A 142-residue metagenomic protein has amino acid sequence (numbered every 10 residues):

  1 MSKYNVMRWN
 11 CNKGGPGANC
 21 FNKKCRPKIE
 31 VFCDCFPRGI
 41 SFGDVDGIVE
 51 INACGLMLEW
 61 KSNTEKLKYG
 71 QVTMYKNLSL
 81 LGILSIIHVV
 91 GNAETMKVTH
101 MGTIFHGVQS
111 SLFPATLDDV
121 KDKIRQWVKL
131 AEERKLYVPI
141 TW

Functional and structural regions predicted by a protein language model:
Y4, R8, G14-I29, G91-W142: Domain-level recognition of nuclease-like catalytic cores that cleave nucleotide substrates
V6-W9, V31, V72-Y75: Hydrophobic transmembrane signal anchors and adjacent membrane-proximal interface regions, especially in viral
G14-E50: N-terminal first-folded block
D34-F42, S62-S110: Catalytic cores of nucleic-acid endonucleases
G47-V49, C54-N63: Conserved catalytic cores of phosphodiester-cleaving nucleases, focusing on short active-site segments
E50, L78-L81, L130, R134: Alpha-helix C-cap/termination motif
